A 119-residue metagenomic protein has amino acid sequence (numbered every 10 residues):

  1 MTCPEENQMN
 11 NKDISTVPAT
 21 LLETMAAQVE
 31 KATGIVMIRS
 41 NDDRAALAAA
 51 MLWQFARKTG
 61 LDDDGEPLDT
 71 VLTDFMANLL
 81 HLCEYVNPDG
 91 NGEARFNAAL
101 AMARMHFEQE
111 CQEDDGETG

Functional and structural regions predicted by a protein language model:
T2-E66, G116-G119: Extended low-complexity intrinsically disordered regions
A46-W53, D74-H81, A101: Generic structural signal for well-ordered, non-membrane alpha-helices
A56, L80-E84, R104-C111: Short alpha-helix boundary/capping elements
G65-N97: An amphipathic alpha-helical micro-motif enriched in hydrophobic residues with embedded/adjacent acidic residues
A94-G119: Long, highly charged low-complexity segments enriched in Glu/Asp and Lys/Arg with interspersed Ser/Thr
